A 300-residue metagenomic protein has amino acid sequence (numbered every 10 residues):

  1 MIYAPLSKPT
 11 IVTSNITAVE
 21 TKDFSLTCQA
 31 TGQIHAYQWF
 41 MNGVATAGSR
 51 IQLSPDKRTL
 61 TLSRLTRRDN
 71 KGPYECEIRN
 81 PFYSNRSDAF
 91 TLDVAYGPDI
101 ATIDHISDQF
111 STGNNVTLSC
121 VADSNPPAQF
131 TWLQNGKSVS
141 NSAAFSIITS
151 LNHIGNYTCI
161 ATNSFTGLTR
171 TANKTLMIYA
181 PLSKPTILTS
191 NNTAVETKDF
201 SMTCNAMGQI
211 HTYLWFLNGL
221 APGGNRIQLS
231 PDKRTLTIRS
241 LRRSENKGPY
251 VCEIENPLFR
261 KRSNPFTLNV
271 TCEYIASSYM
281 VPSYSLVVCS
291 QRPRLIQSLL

Functional and structural regions predicted by a protein language model:
M1-P5, P73-Y96, S138, T158-P181 (+1 more regions): Extracellular/luminal immunoglobulin-like beta-sandwich modules
A4-S14, Y96-H105, A180-S190, E273-S278: Proline-enriched interdomain boundary motifs that mark the N-terminal boundary and often initiate the first structured
T13-A18, S25, H105-F110, T189-A194 (+1 more regions): Short beta-strand segments of immunoglobulin-like
K22-A30, Q109, N114-A122, K198-A206: A short beta-strand segment in extracellular, disulfide-stabilized domains
F24-L26, H35-Y37, N70-I78, V116 (+5 more regions): Conserved Ig-like domain signature around the intradomain disulfide
A30-M41, A122-Q134, A206-L217: Solvent-exposed loop segments of extracellular immunoglobulin-like
M41-L62, L133-I147, L217-I238: Surface-exposed, flexible coil segments in extracellular/virion-facing regions
S63-R67, I147-L151, R239-R243: Short, flexible loop/turn segments at beta-strand junctions in immunoglobulin-like and fibronectin type III
